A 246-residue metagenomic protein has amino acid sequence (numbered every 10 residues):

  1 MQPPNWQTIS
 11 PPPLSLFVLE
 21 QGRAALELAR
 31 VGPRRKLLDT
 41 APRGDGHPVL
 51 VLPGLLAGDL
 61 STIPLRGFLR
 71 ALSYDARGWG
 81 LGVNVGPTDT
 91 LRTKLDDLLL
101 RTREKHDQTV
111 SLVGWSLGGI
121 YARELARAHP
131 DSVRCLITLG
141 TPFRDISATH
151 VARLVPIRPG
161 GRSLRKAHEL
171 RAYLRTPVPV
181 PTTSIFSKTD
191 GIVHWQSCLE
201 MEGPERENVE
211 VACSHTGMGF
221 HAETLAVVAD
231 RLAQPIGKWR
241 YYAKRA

Functional and structural regions predicted by a protein language model:
M1-V49, T62, G67, L72 (+1 more regions): Flexible, membrane-associating and regulatory peripheral segments of lipid-active enzymes
Q2-Q7, P13-L26, R30, H150 (+7 more regions): Alpha/beta hydrolase fold serine-hydrolase catalytic domain that processes acyl esters and thioesters
T40-A41, Y173-T176, C198-M201: Short secondary-structure boundary/capping segments
H47-L60, P64, F68-P181, I185: Serine-dependent carboxylesterase/thioesterase catalytic core of lipase-like alpha/beta-hydrolase/SGNH enzymes
P179-A246: C-terminal catalytic-base region of ester-bond hydrolases, centering on the histidine of the charge-relay
